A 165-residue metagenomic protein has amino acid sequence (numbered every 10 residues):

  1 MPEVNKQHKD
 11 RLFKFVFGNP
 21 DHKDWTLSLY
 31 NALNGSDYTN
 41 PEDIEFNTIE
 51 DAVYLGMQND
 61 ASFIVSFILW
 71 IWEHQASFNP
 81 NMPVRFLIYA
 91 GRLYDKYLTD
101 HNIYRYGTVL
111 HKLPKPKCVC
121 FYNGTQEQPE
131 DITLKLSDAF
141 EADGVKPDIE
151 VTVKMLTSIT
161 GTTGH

Functional and structural regions predicted by a protein language model:
M1-H165: Elongated, amphipathic alpha-helical interaction scaffolds
